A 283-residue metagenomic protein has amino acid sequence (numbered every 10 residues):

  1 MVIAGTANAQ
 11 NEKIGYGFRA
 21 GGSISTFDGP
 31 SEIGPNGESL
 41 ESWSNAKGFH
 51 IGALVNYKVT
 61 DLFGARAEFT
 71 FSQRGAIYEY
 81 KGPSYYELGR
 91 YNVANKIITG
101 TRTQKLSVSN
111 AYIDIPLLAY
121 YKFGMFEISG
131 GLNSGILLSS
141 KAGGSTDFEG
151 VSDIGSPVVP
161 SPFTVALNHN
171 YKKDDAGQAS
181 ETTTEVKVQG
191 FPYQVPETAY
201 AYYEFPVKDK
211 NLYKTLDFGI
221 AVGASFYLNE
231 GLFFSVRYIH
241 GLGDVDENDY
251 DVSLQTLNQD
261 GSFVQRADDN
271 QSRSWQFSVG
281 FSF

Functional and structural regions predicted by a protein language model:
G15, D269-F283: Outer-membrane beta-barrel "beta-signal"
F18-A20, A67-F69, L117, G130 (+3 more regions): Membrane-embedded beta-strand positions of outer-membrane beta-barrel proteins
G22-T26, F71-G75, F123-M125, S134-S140 (+2 more regions): Transmembrane beta-strands of outer-membrane beta-barrel pores
I24-H50, N211-T215, Q259: Surface-exposed strand-loop-strand hairpins of Gram-negative outer-membrane beta-barrel proteins
D28-P35, Y78-S84, K141-E149, E247-S253: Outer-membrane beta-barrel translocator domains and adjoining extracellular loop/strand segments of Gram-negative
P35-S42, T101-K105, V207-K210, G261-A267: Extracellular loop and loop/strand-boundary signature of outer-membrane beta-barrel proteins
W43-G48, S107-Y112, K208-D217, D269-R273: Short sequence motifs at beta-strands and strand-loop junctions characteristic of Gram-negative outer-membrane
F63-A65, M125-I128, E230-F234: Repeated loop/turn-to-beta-strand initiation elements of outer-membrane beta-barrel proteins
